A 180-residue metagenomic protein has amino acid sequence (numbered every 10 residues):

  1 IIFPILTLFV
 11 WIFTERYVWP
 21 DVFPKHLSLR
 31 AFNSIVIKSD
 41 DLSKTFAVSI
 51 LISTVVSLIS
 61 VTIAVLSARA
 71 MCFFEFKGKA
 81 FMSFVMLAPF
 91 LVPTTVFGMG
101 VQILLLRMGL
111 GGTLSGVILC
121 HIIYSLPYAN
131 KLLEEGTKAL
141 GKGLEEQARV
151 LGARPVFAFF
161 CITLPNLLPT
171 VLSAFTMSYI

Functional and structural regions predicted by a protein language model:
I1-V18, N33-K138, N166, T170-I180: Membrane-water interface segments at the C-terminal ends of transmembrane alpha-helices in multi-pass inner-membrane
V22-S34: Short hydrophobic, aromatic-rich alpha-helical segments embedded in or entering the lipid bilayer of multi-pass
S28, E135-E146, P155, L168: Transmembrane helix boundary and interhelical loop/hinge segments in multi-pass membrane proteins
V101, E146-R149: Anionic-ligand binding region
N130, P155-V156: The DNA-contacting recognition helix of HTH DNA-binding domains and analogous helical DNA-recognition elements
Q147-A148, A158, I162: Hydrophobic positions on the alpha-helical face of helix-turn-helix-like DNA-binding modules
L151-G152, P165: Glycine/proline-centered hinge or cleavage motifs at structural transition points of membrane proteins
V156-F157, Y179: Hydrophobic alpha-helical bundles that form the membrane domains of multi-pass transporters
